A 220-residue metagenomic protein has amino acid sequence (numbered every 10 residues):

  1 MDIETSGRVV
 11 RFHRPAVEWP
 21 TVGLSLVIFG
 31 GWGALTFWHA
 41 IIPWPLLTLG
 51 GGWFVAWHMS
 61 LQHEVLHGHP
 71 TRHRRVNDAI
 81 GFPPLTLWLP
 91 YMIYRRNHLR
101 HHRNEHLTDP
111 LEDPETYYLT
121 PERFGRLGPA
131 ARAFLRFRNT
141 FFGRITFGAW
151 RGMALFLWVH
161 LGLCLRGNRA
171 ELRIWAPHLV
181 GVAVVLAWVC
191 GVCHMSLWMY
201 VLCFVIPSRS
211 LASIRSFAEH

Functional and structural regions predicted by a protein language model:
M1-F54, P84-L202: Non-catalytic, topology-defining segments of multipass membrane proteins
V17-P20, Q62-H63, N77, P177 (+1 more regions): Residue-level micro-sites within transmembrane alpha helices that shape and flank functional polar/acidic positions
V27, F54-L61, V76, I206 (+1 more regions): Residue-level signal for transmembrane alpha-helical positions in Major Facilitator Superfamily
V55-R74, Y94-L107, R215, E219-H220: Acidic (Asp/Glu-rich) catalytic motifs at the cytosolic membrane interface
R75-V76, A131: Single-residue recognition of alpha-helix capping/boundary positions
V76-P83: Select transmembrane alpha-helical segments in multipass membrane proteins
C203-E219: Extended hydrophobic/aromatic segments used for targeting, binding, or gating
